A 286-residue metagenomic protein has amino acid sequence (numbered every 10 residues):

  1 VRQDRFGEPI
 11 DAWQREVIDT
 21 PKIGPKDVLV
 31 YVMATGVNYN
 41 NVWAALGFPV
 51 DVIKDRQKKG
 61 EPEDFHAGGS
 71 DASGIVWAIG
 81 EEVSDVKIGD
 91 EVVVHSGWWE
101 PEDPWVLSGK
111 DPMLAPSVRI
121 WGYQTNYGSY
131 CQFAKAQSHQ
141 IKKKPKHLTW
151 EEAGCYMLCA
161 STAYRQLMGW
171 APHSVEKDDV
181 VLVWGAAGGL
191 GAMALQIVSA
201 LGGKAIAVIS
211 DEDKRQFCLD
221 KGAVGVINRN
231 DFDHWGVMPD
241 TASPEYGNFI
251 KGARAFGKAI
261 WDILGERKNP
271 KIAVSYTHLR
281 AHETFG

Functional and structural regions predicted by a protein language model:
D19-G36, P49-S108, P145: Glycine-rich beta-strand-centered segment in the early N-terminal region that forms part of a ligand/cofactor-binding
N40-V42: Cytochrome P450 core scaffold surrounding the K-helix E-X-X-R motif and the conserved "meander" helix-loop region
K58-E61, S70, G97-G185, T241: NAD(P)H dinucleotide-binding glycine-rich loop of Rossmann-like/cofactor-binding domains, especially the beta1-alpha1
G188-A192: Glycine-rich NAD(P) Rossmann-fold beta1-alpha1 loop
M193, I197: Rossmann-fold NAD(P)-dependent oxidoreductase module
A200-V274: Adenosine-nucleotide cofactor-binding segment
T277-T284: Conserved small/polar residues in nucleotide/adenosyl-binding loops
